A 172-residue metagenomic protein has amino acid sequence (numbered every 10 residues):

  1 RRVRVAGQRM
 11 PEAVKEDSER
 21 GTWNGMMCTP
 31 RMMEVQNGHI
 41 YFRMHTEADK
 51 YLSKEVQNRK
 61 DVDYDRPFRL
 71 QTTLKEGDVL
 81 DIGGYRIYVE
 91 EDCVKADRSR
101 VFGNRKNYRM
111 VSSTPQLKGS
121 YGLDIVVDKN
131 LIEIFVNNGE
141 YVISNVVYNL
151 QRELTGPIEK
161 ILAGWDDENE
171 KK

Functional and structural regions predicted by a protein language model:
R1-K172: Beta-rich accessory regions
